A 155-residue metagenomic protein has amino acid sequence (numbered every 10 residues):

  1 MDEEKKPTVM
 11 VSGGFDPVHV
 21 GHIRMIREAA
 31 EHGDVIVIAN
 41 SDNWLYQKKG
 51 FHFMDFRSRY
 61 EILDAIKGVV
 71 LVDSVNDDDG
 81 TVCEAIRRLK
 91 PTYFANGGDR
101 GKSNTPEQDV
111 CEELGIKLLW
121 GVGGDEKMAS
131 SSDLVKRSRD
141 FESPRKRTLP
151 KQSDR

Functional and structural regions predicted by a protein language model:
M1-R155: Nucleotidyltransferase catalytic core that binds NTPs
